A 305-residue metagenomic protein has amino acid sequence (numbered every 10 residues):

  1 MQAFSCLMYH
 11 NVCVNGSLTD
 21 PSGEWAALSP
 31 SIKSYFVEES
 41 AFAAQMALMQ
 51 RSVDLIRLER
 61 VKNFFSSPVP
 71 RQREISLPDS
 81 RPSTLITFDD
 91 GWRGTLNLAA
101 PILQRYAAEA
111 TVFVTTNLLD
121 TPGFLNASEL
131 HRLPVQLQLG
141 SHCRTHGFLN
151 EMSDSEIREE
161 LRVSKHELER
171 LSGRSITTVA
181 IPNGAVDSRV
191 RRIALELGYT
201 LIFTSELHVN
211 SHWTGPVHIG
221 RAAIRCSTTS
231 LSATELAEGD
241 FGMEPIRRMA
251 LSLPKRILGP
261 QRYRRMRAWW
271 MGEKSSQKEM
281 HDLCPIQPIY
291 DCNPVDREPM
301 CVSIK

Functional and structural regions predicted by a protein language model:
M1-F4, M8, G16-A26, G220-D291 (+1 more regions): Membrane-proximal basic amphipathic "stem/tether" segments
M1-T84, Q261-E273, K278-D282: N-terminal pre-catalytic segment of deacetylase/amide-hydrolase enzymes
L7-C13, A26, S66, L77 (+5 more regions): Metal-dependent polysaccharide deacetylase catalytic core of the NodB/CE4 family, i.e., the active-site-bearing domain
S17, L96-N97, S188-R189: Short N-terminal helix/helix-N-cap motif within the alpha/beta-hydrolase-1
A44-S52, I102-Y106, Q136: A short, Lys/Arg-enriched amphipathic alpha-helix followed by its capping loop at the start of a domain
R57-K62, T145, I181-N183, E206: Acidic carboxylate-rich catalytic motifs and surrounding loops in phosphoryl-/glycosyl-chemistry enzymes
D90-N97, I102: Short acidic, Gly/Ser-rich segments with clustered Asp/Glu that frequently serve as metal-coordination loops in enzyme
R158-E159, E169-E235, Q277-K305: Soluble, non-transmembrane catalytic domains of enzymes that act on hydrophobic metabolites at membranes
